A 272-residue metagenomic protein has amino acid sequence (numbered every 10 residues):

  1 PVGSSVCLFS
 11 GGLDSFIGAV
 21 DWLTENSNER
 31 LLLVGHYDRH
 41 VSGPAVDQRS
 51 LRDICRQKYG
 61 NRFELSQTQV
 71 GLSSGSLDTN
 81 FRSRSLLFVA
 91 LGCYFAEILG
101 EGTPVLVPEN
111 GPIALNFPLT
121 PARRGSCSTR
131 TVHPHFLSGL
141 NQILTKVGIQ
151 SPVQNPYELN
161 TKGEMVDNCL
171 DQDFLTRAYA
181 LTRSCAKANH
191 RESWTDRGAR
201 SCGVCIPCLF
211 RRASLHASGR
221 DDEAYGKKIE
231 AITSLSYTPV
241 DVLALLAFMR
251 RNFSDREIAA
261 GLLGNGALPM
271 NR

Functional and structural regions predicted by a protein language model:
P1-S5, L13-N271: Nucleotide-activated chemistry modules centered on ATP-dependent adenylation/adenylyltransferase
S10: Metallo-beta-lactamase
